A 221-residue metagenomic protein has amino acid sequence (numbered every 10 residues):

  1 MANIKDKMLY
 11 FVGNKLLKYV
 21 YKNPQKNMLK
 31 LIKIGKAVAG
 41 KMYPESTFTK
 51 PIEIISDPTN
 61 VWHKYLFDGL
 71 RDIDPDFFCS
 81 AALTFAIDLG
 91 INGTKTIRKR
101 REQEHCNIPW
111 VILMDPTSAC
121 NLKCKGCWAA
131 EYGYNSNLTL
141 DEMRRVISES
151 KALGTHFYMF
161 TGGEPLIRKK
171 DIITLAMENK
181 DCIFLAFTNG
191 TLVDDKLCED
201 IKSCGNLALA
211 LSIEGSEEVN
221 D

Functional and structural regions predicted by a protein language model:
M1-L66, L70: Auxiliary Fe-S-binding modules of radical SAM enzymes
K7, L29, S46-T49, N60-K64 (+5 more regions): Generic alpha-helical secondary structure signal
N60-L113: N-terminal [4Fe-4S]-dependent radical SAM core
R98-K99, E131-G133, C182-I183, D221: A short, structure-level motif marking secondary-structure boundaries and short turns
H105-N107, V111-L140: Canonical Radical SAM [4Fe-4S] cluster-binding loop centered on the CxxxCxxC motif and its immediate flanking residues
N135, I167-R168: Secondary-structure boundary/capping motif
L140-F160, R168-D221: Radical SAM/AdoMet-radical enzyme domain recognition
